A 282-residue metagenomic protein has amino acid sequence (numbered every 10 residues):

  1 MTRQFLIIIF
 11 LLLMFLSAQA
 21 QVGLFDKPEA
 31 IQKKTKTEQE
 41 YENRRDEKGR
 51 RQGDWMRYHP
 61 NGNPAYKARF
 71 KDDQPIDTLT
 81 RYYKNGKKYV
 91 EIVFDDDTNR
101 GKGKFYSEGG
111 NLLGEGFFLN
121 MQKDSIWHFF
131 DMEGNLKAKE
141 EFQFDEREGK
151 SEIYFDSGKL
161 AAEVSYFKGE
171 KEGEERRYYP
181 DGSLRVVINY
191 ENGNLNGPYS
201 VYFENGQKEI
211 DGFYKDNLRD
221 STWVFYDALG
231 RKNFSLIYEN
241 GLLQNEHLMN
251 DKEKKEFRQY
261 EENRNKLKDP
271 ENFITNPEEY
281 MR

Functional and structural regions predicted by a protein language model:
M1-P28: Bacterial Sec-dependent N-terminal signal peptides
A20-D131, N135-F155, K159-Y178, S183-E191 (+4 more regions): Periodic aromatic/glycine/histidine/acidic cluster detector with a strong bias toward beta-strand repeat architectures
